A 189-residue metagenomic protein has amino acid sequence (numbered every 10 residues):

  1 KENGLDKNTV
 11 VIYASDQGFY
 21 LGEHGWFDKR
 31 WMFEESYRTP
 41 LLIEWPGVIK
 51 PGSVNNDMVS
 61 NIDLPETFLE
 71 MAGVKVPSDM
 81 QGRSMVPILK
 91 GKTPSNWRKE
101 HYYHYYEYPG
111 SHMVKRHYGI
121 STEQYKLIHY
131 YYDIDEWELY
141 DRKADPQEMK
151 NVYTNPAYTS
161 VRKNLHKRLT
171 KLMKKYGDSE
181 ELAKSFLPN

Functional and structural regions predicted by a protein language model:
K1-S53, S60, S111: Histidine-centered active-site microenvironments of extracellular/periplasmic hydrolases and transferases
E2-N3, M71, N155, R168-Y176: Structured segments of extracytoplasmic/periplasmic soluble domains in secreted or envelope-associated proteins
Q17-E23, I62-P65, E70-E138, R142 (+3 more regions): C-terminal cap/loop subdomain of S1 sulfatases and analogous C-terminal strand-loop tails that border
F33-Y37, D57-S60, P77, Q81 (+2 more regions): Short acidic-hydrophobic sequence patches enriched in Asp/Glu that either
V48-V59, M71-V76, M149-Y158: Active-site rim elements
P65, M149, L169: Generic structural marker for isolated residues within well-ordered, non-membrane alpha-helices of soluble domains
D145: Intrinsically disordered, low-complexity polar regions and short flexible loop motifs
